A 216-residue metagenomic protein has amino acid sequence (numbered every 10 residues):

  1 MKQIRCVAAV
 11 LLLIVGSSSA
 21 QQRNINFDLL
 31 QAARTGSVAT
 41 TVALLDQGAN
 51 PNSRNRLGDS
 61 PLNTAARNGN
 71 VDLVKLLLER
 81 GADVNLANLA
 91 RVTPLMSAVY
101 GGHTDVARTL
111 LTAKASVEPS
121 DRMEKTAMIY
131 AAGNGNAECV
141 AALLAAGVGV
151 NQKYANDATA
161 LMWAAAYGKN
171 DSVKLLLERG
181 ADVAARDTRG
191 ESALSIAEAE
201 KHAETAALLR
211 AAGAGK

Functional and structural regions predicted by a protein language model:
T40, D72-L73, D105-V106, E138-C139 (+2 more regions): Conserved ankyrin/ankyrin-like repeat signature
